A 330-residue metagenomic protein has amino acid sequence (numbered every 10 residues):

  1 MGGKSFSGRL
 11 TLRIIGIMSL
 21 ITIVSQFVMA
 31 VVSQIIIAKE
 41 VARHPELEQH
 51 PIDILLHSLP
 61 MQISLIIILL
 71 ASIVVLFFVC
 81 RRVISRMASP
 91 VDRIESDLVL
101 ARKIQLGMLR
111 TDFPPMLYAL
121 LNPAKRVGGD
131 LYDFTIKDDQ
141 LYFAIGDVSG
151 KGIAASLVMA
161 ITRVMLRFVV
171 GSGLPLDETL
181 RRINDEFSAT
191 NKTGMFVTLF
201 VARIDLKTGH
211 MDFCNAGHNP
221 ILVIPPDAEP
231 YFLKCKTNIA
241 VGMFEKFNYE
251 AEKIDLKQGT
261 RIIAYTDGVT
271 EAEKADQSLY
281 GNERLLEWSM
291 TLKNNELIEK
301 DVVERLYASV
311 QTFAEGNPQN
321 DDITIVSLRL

Functional and structural regions predicted by a protein language model:
M1-R82: Alpha-helical transmembrane segments and their helix-membrane boundary motifs
R86-I263, A308, T312-L330: … and, occasionally, acidic/histidine-rich disordered N-termini of signaling adaptors
L166-S172, W288-N295: Short histidine-centered catalytic/ligand-binding loop motif
L174-T179, N294-V303: Short, charged, surface-exposed loops that flank catalytic or proteolytic processing sites
V223-P226, E273-S278: Cytochrome P450 core scaffold surrounding the K-helix E-X-X-R motif and the conserved "meander" helix-loop region
D267: Conserved catalytic-loop aspartate of Hanks-type protein kinases
L279-W288: Divalent-cation-assisted or electrostatically stabilized phosphate/pyrophosphate-binding catalytic cores
